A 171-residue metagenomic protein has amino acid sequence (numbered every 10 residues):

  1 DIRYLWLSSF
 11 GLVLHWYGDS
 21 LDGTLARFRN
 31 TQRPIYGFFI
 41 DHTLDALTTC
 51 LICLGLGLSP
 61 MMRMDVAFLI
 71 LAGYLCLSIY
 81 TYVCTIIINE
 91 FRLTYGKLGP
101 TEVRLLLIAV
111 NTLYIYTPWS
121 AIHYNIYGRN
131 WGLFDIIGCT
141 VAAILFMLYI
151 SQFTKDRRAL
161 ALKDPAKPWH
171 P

Functional and structural regions predicted by a protein language model:
D1-L5, S9, I52-P171: Hydrophobic alpha-helical transmembrane segments
L12, G23-D65: Basic, amphipathic juxtamembrane/active-site segments that coordinate anionic phosphate or diphosphate groups
D19: S-adenosyl-L-methionine-dependent methyltransferase catalytic core, i.e., the SAM/SAH-binding region
